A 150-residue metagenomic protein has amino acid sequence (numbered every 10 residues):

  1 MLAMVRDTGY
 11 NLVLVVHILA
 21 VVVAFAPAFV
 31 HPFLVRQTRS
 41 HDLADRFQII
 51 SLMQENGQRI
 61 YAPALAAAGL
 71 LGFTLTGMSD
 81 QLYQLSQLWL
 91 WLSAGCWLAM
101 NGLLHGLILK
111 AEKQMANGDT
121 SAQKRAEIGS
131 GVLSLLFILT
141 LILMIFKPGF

Functional and structural regions predicted by a protein language model:
M1-F150: Polytopic transmembrane helical bundles with strong interfacial aromatic enrichment
